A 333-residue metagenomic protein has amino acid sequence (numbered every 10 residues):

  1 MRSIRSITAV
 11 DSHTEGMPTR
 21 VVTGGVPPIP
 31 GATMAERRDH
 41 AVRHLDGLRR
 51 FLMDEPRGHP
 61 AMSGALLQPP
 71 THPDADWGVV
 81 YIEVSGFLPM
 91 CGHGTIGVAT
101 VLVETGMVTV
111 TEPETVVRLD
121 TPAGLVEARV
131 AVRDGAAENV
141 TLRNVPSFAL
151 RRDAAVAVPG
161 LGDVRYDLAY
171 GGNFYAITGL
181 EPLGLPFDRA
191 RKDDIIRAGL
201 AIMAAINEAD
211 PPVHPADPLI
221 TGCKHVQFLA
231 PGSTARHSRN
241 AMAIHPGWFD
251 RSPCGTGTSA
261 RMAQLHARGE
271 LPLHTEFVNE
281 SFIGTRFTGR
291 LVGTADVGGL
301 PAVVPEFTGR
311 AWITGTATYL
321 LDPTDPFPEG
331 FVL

Functional and structural regions predicted by a protein language model:
M1-D167, A176-L333: A glycine-rich beta-to-alpha transition motif near the start of alpha/beta enzyme domains, typified by
G172: Glycine-rich ThDP/TPP pyrophosphate-binding loop and its adjacent helix/strand module within ThDP-dependent enzymes
